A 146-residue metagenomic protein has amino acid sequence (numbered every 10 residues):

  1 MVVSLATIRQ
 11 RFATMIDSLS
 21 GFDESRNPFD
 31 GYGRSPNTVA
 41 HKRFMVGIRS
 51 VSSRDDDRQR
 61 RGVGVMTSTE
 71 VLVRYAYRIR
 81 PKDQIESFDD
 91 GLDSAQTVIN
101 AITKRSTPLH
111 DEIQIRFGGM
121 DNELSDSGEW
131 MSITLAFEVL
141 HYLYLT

Functional and structural regions predicted by a protein language model:
M1-H41, R49-T146: Charged, amphipathic alpha-helical segments and their flanking helix caps
